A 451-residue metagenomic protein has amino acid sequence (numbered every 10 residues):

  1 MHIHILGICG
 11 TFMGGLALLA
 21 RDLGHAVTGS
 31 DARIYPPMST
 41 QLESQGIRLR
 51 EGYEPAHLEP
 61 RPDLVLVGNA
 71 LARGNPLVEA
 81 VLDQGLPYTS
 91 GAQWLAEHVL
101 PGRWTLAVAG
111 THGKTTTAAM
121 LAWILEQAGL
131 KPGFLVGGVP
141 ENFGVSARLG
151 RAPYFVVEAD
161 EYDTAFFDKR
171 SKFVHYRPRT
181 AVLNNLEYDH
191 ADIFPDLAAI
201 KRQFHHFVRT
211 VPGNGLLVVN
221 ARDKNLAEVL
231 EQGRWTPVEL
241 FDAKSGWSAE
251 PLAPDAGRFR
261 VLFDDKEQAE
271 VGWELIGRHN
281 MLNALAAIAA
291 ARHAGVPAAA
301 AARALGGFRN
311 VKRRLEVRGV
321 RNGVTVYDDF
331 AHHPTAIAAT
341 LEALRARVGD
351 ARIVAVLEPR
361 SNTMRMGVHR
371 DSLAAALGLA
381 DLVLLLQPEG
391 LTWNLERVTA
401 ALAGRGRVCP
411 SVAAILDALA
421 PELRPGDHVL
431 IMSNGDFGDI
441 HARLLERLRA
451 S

Functional and structural regions predicted by a protein language model:
M1-M38, E43-L49, R61, V65 (+6 more regions): ATP-dependent carboxylate-amine ligase
L19-L23, E43, H57, N69-V219 (+4 more regions): Phosphate-binding loop of NTP-binding sites
T28-S30, G129-V136, F241, R407: Conserved RecA-like helicase motor-core motifs
A32-Y35, Y53-P55, N69-R73, A221-N225 (+2 more regions): Short, polar loop motifs at secondary-structure junctions
G52-P55, A92, V412-A413: Conserved SAM/SAH-binding loop
G74-P76, A165-F166, A191, A227-E228 (+5 more regions): Glycine/Thr-rich phosphate-binding loops of Rossmann-like dinucleotide-binding domains
P251-A269: Acidic-glycine-rich active-site phosphate/pyrophosphate-binding loop
R260, H279-N280: C-terminal accessory "lid"/substrate-recognition subdomains
